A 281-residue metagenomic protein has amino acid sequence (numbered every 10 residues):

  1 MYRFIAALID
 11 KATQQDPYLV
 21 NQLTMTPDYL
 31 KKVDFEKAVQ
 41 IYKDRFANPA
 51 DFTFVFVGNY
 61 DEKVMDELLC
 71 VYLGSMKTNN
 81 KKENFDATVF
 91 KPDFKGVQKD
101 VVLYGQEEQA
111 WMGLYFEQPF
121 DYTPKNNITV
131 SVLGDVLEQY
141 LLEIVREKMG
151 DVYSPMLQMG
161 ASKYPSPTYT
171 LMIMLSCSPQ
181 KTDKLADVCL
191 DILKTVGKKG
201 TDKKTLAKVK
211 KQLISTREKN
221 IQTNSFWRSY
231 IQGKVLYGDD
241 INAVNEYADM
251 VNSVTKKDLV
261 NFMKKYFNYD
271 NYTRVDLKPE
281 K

Functional and structural regions predicted by a protein language model:
M1-K82, M149, S154-K281: Charge-rich, well-structured scaffold segments of protease-associated domains
K81-Y140, I144: His/Glu-based metal-binding/catalytic segments typifying zinc-dependent metallopeptidases
